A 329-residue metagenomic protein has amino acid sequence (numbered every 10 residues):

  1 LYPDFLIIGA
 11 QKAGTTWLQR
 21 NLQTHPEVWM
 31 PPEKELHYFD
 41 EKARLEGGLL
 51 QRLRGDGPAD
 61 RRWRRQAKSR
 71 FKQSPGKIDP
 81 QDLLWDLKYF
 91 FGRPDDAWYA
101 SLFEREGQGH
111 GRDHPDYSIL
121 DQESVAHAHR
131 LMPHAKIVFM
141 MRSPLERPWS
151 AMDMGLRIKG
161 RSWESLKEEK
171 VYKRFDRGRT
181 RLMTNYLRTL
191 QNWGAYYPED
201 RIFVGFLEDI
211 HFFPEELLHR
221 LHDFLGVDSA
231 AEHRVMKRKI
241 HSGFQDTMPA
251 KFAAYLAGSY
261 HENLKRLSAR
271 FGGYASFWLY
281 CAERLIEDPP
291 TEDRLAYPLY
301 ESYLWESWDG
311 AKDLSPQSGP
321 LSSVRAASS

Functional and structural regions predicted by a protein language model:
L1-Q108, R112-H114, L131, W149-S150 (+4 more regions): PAPS-dependent sulfotransferase catalytic core
G14-T15, Y99, G111, A128 (+6 more regions): Generic structural signal for small/hydrophobic residues in well-ordered secondary structure, especially within
E33-K34, E41, R142-L145, K170 (+1 more regions): The conserved 3'-phosphoadenosine-5'-phosphosulfate
L84-L87, R112-Y117, K167-L182, E208 (+1 more regions): Surface-exposed cleft-lining segments at the edges of enzyme active sites
D96-A100, V125, L190-Q191, L264: Generic structural signal for well-ordered alpha-helices, preferentially at hydrophobic/aromatic core positions
H114-A126, L182-T189: Active-site periphery "cap/insert" segments of enzyme catalytic domains
L131-A151: Conserved phosphate-donor/acceptor-positioning beta-strand/loop module used by diverse small-molecule
